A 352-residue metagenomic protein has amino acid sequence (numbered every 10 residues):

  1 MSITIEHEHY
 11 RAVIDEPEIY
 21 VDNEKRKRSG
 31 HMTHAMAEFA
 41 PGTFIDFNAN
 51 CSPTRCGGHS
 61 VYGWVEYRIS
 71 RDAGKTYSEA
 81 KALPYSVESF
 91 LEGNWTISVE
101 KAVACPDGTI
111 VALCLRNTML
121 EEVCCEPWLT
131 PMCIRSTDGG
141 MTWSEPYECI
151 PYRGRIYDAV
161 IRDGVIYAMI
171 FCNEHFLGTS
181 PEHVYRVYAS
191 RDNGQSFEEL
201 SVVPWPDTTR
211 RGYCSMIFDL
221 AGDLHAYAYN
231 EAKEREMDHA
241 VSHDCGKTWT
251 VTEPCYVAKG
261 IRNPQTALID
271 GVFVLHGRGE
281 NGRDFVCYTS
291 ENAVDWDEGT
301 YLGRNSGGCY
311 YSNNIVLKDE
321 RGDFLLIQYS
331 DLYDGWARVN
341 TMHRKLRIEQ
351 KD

Functional and structural regions predicted by a protein language model:
M1-D352: Asp-box/BNR beta-propeller blade signature and adjacent active/binding-site loops in extracellular glycan-interacting
